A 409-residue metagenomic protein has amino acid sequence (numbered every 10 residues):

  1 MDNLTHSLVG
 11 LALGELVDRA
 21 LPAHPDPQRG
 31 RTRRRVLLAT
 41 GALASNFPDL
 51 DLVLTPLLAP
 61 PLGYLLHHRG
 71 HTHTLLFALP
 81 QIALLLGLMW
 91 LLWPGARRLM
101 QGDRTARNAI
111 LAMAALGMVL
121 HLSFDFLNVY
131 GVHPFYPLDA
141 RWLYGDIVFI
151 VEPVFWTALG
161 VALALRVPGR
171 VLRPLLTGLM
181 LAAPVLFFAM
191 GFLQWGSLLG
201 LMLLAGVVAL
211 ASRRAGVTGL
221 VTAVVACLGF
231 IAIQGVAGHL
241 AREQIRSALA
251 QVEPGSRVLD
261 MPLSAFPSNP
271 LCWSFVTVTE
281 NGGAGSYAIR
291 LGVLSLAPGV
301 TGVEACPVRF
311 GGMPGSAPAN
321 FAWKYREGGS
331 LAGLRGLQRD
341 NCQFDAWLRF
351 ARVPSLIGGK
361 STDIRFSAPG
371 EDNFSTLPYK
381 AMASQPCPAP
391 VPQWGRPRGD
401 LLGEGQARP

Functional and structural regions predicted by a protein language model:
M1-V252, R257, P262-A265: N-terminal membrane-targeting hydrophobic helices
E253-P409: Extracytosolic and intramembrane catalytic regions of membrane-associated proteins in envelope/secretory systems
